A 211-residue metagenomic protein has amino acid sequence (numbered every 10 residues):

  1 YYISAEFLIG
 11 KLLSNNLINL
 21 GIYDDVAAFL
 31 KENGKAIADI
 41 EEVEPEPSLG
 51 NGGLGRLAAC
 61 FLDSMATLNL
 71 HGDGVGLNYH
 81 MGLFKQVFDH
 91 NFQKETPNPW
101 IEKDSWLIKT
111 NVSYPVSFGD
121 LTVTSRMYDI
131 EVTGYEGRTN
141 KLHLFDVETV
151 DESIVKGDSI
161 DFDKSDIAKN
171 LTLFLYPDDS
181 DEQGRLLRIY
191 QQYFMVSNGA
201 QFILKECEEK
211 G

Functional and structural regions predicted by a protein language model:
Y1-G211: A conserved ligand/cofactor-binding region detector
